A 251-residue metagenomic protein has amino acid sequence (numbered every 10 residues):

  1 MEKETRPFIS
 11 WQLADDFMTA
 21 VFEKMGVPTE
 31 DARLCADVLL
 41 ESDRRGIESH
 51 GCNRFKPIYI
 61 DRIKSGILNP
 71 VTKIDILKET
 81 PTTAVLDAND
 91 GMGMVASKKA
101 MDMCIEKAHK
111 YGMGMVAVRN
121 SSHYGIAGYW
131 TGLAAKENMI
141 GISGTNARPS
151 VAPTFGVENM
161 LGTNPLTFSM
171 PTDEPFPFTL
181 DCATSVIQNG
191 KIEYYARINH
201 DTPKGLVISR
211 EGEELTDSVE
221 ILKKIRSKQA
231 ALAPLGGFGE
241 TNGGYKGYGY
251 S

Functional and structural regions predicted by a protein language model:
M1-M25: Generic N-terminal amphipathic, Lys/Arg-enriched alpha-helix
D15-D16, K224-L232: Short acidic (Asp/Glu) and glycine-rich catalytic loops that position anionic groups and cofactors
E23-G26, R45-S49: N-terminal and secondary-structure boundary signal
T29-L40: Short, well-structured alpha-helical segments
H50-I105: Active-site cofactor/substrate anionic-group-binding motifs, chiefly glycine- and Lys/Arg-rich phosphate-binding loops
T83-D173: A generic, well-ordered mixed alpha/beta core segment in the N-terminal half of proteins
V151-R226: Phosphate/diphosphate-binding glycine-rich loops and adjacent basic-rich segments that engage nucleotide
A230-S251: Internal helical hairpin/lid segments
